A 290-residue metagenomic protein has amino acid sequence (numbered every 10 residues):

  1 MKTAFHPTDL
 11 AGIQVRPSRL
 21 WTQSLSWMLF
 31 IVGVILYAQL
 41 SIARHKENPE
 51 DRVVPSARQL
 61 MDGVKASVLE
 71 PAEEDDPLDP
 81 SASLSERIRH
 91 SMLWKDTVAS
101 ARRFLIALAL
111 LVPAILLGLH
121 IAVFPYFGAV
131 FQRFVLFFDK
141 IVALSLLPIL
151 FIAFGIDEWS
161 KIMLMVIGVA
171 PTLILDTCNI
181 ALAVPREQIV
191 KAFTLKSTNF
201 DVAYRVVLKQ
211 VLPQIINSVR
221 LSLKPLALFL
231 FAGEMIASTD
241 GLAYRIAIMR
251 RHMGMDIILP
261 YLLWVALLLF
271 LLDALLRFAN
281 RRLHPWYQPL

Functional and structural regions predicted by a protein language model:
M1-L29, L276-L290: Transmembrane alpha-helical segments of polytopic membrane transport and secretion proteins
S18-K46: N-terminal signal-anchor transmembrane alpha helix
P80-H120: Transmembrane alpha-helix signature in integral membrane proteins
K95, A99-R103, I152-L173, P213 (+1 more regions): Loop-to-helix entry region at the N-terminal start of transmembrane alpha-helices in multi-pass membrane transporters
F131-A170, N179-I180: Generic hydrophobic transmembrane alpha-helix motif, especially the helices
M163, I167, F200-G233, P260 (+2 more regions): Transmembrane alpha-helices
T172, D176-S218, I246: Short cytoplasmic-facing helical segments at TM-TM junctions of multi-pass membrane proteins
L182, P260-L290: C-terminal transmembrane helix and the adjacent membrane-cytosol boundary/short C-terminal tail of inner/organellar
